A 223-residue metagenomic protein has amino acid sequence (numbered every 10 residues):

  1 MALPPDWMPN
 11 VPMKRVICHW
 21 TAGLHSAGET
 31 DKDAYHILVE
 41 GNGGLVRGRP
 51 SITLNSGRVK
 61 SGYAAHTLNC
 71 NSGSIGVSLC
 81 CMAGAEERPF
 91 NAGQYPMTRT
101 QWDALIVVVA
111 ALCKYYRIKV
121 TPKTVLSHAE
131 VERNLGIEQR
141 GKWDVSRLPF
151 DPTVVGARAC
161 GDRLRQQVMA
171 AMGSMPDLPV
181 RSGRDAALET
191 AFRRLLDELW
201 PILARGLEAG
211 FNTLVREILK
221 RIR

Functional and structural regions predicted by a protein language model:
M1-K123: Active-site-adjacent loop/helix surface patches within enzyme catalytic domains that shape the substrate-binding cleft
L3-V11, M82-R223: Basic/polar, cationic surfaces and motifs that engage anionic cell-wall and phosphate/carboxylate ligands
